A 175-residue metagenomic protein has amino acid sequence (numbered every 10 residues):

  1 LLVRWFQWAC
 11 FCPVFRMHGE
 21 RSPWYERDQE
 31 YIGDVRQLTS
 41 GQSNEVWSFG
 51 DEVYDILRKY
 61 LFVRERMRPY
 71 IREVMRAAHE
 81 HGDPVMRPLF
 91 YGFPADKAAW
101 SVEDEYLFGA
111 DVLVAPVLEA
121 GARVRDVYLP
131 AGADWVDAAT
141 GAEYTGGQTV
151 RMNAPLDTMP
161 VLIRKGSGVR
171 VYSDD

Functional and structural regions predicted by a protein language model:
L1-D174: Catalytic-domain carbohydrate-binding cleft regions of carbohydrate-active enzymes
